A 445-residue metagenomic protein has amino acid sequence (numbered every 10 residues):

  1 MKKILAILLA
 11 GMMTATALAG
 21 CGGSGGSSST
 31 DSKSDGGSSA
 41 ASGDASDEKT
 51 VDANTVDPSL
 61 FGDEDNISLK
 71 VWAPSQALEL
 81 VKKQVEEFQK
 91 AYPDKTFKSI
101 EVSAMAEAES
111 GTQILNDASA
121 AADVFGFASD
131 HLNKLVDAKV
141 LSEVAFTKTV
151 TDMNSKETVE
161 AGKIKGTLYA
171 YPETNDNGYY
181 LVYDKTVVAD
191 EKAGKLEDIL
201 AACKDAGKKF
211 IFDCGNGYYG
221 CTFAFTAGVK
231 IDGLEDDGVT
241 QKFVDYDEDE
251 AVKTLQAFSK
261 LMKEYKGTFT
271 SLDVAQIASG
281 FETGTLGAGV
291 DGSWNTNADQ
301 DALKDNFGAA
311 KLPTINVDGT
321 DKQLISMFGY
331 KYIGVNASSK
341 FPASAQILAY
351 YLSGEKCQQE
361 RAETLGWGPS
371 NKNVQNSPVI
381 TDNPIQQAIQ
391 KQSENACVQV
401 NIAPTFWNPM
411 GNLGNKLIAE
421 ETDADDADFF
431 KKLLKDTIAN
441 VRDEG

Functional and structural regions predicted by a protein language model:
G43, D47-P58, S129-Y179, E191 (+1 more regions): Hinge/lid segment of periplasmic solute-binding proteins
D63-Q76, K95-V102, D123-V124, Y169 (+1 more regions): Short, well-ordered beta-strand elements
E87, A91-K156, T186, E191 (+2 more regions): Extracytoplasmic "Venus flytrap"/periplasmic binding protein-like
K90, D301-T364: Extracytoplasmic/periplasmic substrate-recognition and gating elements
L115, A120-D123, V150-Y183, K208-D213 (+2 more regions): A structural signal for short loop-to-beta-strand junctions that line the ligand-binding cleft of periplasmic/secreted
Y169-E173, Y179, D198-V244, L286: Extracytoplasmic/periplasmic solute-binding protein
T240-S271: Glycine-centered hinge/linker elements that transmit conformational signals in sensory and ligand-binding systems
Q390-G445: Conserved C-terminal helix/tail region of periplasmic/extracytoplasmic solute-binding proteins
